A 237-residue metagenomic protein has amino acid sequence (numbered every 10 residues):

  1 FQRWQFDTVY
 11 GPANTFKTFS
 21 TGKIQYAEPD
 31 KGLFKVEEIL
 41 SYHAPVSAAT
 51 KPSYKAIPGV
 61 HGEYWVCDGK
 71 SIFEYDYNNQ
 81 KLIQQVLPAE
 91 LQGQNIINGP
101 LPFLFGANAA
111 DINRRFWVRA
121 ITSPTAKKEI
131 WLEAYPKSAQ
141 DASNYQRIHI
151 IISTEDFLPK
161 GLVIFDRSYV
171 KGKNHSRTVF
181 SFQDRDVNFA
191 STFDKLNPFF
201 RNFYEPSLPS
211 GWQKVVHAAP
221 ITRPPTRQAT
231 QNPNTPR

Functional and structural regions predicted by a protein language model:
F1-N79: N-terminal mature ectodomain segment of secretory-pathway/periplasmic proteins
K23-E28, S53-K55, W65-D68, Q146-G161 (+1 more regions): A short, surface-exposed beta-strand/turn
P29-K35, A126-Y135, L158-V163: Short, hydrophobic/aromatic-rich segments at coil-to-beta transitions
E37-I39, Y75-N78, L87, K137 (+1 more regions): Surface loops and adjacent helix of pleckstrin homology
L40-Y42, N79-I83, Q140, D166-Y169: Short, surface-exposed beta-strand-loop junctions and turns on beta-sheet-rich folds
F73-F103: Acidic/charged, solvent-exposed loop-and-adjacent secondary-structure segments enriched in E/D, K/R, S/T, and G/P
N108-R119: A short, amphipathic edge element
A126, A139-Q146, T154-R237: Non-transmembrane domains of secretory- and envelope-associated proteins
